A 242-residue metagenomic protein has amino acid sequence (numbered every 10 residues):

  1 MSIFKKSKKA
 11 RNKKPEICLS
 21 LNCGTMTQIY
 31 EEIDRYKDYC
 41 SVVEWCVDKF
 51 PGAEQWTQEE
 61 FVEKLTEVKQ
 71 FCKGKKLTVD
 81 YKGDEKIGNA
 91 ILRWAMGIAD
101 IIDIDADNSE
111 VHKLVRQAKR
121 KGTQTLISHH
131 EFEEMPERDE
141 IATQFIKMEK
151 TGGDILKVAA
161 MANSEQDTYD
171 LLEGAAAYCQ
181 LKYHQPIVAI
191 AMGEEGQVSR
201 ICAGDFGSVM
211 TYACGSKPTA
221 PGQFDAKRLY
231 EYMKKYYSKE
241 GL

Functional and structural regions predicted by a protein language model:
M1-Y30, G241-L242: N-terminal amphipathic alpha-helix/helix-capping segment at the start of soluble metabolic enzymes
A10-R11, I33-Y39, W56-K73, R93-G97 (+2 more regions): Acidic (Asp/Glu)-rich catalytic clusters
N12-L19, K69-K82, R120-E131, Y183-A189: Short beta-strand/loop segments at the ligand-binding rim of alpha/beta enzyme cores
S20-N22, V42-E54, T78-D84, A99-V111 (+4 more regions): Catalytic beta/alpha-barrel core
G24-K37, E85-W94, E137-K147: Short, acidic/polar
Y39-S41, W94-I101, Q117-I127, K150-I155 (+2 more regions): Glycine-enriched alpha-helix->loop->beta-strand junction motifs that scaffold or abut catalytic
F50-V68, E85-I87, A106-G122, P136-D139 (+2 more regions): Active-site-adjacent beta->alpha loops and helix N-cap segments on the catalytic face of soluble alpha/beta enzymes
A175-L242: C-terminal alpha-helical cap/extension of soluble enzyme domains
